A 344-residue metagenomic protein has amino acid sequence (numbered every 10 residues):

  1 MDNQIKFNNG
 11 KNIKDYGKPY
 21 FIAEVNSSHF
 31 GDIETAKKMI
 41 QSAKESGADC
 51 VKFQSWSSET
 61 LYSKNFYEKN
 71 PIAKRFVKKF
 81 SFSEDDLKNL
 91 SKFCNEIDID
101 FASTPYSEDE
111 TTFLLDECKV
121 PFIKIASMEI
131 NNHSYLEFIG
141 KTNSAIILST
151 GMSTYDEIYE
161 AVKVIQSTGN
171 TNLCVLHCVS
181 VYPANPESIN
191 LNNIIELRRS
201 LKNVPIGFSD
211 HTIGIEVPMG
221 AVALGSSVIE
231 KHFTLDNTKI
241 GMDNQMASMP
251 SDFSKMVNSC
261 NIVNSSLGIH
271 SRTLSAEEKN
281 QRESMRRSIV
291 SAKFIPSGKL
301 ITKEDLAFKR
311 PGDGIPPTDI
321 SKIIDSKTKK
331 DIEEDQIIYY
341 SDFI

Functional and structural regions predicted by a protein language model:
M1-I344: Catalytic cores and adjacent flexible loops of soluble metabolic enzymes that perform enolate/carbanion chemistry on
